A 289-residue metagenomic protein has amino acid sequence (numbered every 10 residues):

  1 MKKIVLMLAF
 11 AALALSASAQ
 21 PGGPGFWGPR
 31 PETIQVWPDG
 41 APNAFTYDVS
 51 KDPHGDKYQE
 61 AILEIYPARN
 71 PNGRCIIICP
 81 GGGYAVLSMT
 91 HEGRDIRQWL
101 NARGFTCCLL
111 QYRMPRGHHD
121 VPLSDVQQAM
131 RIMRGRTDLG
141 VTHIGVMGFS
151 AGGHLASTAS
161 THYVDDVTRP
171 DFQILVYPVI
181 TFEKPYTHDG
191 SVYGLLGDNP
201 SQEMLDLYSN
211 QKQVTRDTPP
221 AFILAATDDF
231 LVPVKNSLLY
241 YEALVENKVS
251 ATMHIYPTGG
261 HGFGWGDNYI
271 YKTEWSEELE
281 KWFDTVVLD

Functional and structural regions predicted by a protein language model:
G22-N70: N-terminal cap/lid segment of alpha/beta-hydrolase-fold proteins
A61, D198-Q213, T218-P219: Active-site nucleophile elbow and catalytic-triad environment of alpha/beta-hydrolase enzymes
G73-G81: Short beta-strand element of the alpha/beta-hydrolase
S88-I96, C108-H143, Y269-E274: Catalytic nucleophile-loop/oxyanion-hole region of alpha/beta-hydrolase and closely related hydrolase-like folds
Q128-S191, L205-D206: Primarily recognizes the serine-hydrolase "nucleophile elbow" in alpha/beta-hydrolase and SGNH/GDSL folds
D217, I223-A225, D229: Short beta-strand/loop motif that positions the catalytic acidic residue of the alpha/beta-hydrolase fold
F230-L239: Conserved alpha/beta-hydrolase "acid-adjacent" motif
L238-D289: C-terminal catalytic histidine-bearing segment of alpha/beta-hydrolase fold enzymes
